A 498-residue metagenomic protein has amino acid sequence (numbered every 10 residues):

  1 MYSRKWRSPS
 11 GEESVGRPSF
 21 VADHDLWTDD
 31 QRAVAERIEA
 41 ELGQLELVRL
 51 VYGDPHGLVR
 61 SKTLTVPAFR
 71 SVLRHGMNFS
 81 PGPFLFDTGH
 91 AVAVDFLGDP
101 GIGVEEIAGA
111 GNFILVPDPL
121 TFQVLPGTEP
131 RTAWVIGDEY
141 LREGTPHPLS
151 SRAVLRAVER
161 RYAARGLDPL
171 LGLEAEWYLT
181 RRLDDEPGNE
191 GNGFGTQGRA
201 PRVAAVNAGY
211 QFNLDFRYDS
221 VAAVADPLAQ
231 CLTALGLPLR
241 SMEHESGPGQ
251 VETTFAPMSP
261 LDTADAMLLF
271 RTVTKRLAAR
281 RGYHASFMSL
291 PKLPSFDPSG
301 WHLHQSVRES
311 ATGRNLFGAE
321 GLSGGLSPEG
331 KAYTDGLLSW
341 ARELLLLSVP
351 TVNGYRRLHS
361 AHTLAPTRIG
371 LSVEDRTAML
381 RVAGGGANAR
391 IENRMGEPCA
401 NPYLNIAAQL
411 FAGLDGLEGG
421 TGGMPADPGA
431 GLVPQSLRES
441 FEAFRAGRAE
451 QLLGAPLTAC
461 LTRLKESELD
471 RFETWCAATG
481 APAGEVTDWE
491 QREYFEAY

Functional and structural regions predicted by a protein language model:
Y2-L239, T263, L432-Y498: ATP/Mg2+-dependent ligation/transfer catalytic cores
S8, V21-D25, R32-A40, E46-A163 (+2 more regions): Active-site capping/gating regions of soluble enzymes
P169-Y178, T196-D215, L235-F255, A285-S306 (+1 more regions): Core alpha/beta catalytic barrel or barrel-like domain that forms the active/cofactor pocket in diverse metabolic
